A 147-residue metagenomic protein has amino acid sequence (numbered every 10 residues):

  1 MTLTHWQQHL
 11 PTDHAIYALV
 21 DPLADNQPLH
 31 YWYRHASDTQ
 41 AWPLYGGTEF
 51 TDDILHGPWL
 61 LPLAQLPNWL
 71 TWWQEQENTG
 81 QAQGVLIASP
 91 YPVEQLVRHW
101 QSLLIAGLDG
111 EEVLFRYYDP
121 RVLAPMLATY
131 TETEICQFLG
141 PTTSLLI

Functional and structural regions predicted by a protein language model:
M1-R116, P120-I147: Terminal low-complexity "docking" segments
